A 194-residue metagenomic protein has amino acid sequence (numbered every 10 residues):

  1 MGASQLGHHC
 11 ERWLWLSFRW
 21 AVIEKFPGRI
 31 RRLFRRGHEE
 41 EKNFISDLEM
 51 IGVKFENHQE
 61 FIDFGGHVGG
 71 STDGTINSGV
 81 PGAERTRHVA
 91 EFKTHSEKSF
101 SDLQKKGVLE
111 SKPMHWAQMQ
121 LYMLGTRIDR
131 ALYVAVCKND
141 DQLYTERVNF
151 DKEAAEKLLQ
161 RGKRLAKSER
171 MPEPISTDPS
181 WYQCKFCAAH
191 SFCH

Functional and structural regions predicted by a protein language model:
M1-V89, S96-K98, L109, P113: Metal-dependent nuclease catalytic cores that hydrolyze phosphodiester bonds in DNA/RNA, characterized by
L6-F18, Q120-L124, A189, C193: Short, hydrophobic/amphipathic alpha-helical patches that form generic packing surfaces within helical domains
R35, K42-F44, A117, L159-R164: Short, surface-exposed, polar/charged, turn-prone segments marking secondary-structure boundaries
Q59, Q118-Q120: Glutamine-centric residue-chemistry signal
R85-F92, I128-Y133: Conserved active-site beta-strand-loop modules that form the wall/rim of enzyme catalytic pockets and either contain
F92-S96, V136-K138: A short mid-domain helix/strand-loop element embedded in enzyme catalytic domains that forms or borders the active-site
K98-Q104: Active-site-adjacent loop/helix micro-motif of nuclease/hydrolase catalytic cores
D102, L109-M114, L121-H194: Metal-dependent nuclease catalytic regions and adjoining charged, substrate-binding loops involved in nucleic-acid end
